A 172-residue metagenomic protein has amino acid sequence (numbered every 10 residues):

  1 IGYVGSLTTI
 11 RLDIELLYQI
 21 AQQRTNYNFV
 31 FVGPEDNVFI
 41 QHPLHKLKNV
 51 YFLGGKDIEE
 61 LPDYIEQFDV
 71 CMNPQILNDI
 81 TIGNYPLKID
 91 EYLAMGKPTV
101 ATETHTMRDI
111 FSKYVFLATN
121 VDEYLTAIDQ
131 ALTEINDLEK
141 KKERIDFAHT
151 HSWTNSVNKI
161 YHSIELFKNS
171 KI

Functional and structural regions predicted by a protein language model:
I1-R11, F29-V32: Conserved donor-binding/catalytic core segment of Leloir-type glycosyltransferases
I14-Y27: Short hydrophobic signal-anchor/transmembrane segments that target glycosyltransferases and glycosylation machinery
L17, I40-Q41, I58-L61, I89 (+2 more regions): Acidic, amphipathic alpha-helical patches
G33, F39-Q67: Nucleotide-activated donor-binding/catalytic signature segment of Leloir-type glycosyltransferases, i.e., the conserved
G33-F39, A101-T106: Short, polar loop motifs at secondary-structure junctions
E59, Y64, N73-L93, A101-F111: Nucleotide-sugar-dependent
R108-Q130: Change "using UDP/GDP/dTDP sugars" to "using nucleotide sugars
N136-K168: A charged, aromatic-enriched C-terminal amphipathic alpha-helix characteristic of glycosyltransferases across folds
